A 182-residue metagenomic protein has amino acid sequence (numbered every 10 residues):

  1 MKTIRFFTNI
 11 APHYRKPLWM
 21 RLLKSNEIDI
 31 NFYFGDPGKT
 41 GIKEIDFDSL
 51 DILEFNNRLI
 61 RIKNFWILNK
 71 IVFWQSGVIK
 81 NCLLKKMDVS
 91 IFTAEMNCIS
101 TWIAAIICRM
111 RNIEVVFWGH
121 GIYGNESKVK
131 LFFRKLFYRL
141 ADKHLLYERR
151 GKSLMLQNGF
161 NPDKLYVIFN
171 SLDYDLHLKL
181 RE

Functional and structural regions predicted by a protein language model:
M1-L59, K85: N-terminal subdomain of nucleotide-sugar transferases
R5, D29-Y33, V116, K143 (+1 more regions): A structural signal for isolated positions on well-ordered beta-strands in alpha/beta enzyme cores
H13-K16, C98-W102, K152-S153: Short, well-ordered alpha-helical microsegments
Y14, G35, T93, L146-E148 (+1 more regions): Replace "coordinates the UDP/GDP/TDP-sugar" with "coordinates nucleotide-activated sugar donors
I60-S90, C98-M110, V129-L136: An amphipathic, basic-hydrophobic alpha-helix
A94-I99, I113-L131, L140-K143, Y147: A short, histidine- and acid-enriched strand-loop-helix "catalytic/donor-clamping" loop that lines the nucleotide-sugar
R111-E114, D163: A short helix->loop->beta-strand "cap" motif at the edges of active sites that frequently abuts
R139-E182: Donor nucleotide-sugar binding/catalytic pocket of nucleotide-sugar-dependent glycosyltransferases
